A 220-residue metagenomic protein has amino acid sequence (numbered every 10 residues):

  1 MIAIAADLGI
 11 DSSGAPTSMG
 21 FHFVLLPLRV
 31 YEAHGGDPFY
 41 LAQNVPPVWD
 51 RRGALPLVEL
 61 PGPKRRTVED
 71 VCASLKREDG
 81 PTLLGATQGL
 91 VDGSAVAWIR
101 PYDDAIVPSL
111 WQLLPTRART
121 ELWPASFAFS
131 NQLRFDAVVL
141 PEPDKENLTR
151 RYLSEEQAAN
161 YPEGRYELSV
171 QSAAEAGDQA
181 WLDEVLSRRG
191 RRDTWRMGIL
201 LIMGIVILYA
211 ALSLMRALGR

Functional and structural regions predicted by a protein language model:
M1-I199, I207: N-terminal module detector in large eukaryotic regulators
M203-L212: N-terminal signal-anchor transmembrane alpha helix of single-pass membrane proteins, serving as the membrane-anchoring
A211-R220: Juxtamembrane boundary at the C-terminal end of a transmembrane helix
